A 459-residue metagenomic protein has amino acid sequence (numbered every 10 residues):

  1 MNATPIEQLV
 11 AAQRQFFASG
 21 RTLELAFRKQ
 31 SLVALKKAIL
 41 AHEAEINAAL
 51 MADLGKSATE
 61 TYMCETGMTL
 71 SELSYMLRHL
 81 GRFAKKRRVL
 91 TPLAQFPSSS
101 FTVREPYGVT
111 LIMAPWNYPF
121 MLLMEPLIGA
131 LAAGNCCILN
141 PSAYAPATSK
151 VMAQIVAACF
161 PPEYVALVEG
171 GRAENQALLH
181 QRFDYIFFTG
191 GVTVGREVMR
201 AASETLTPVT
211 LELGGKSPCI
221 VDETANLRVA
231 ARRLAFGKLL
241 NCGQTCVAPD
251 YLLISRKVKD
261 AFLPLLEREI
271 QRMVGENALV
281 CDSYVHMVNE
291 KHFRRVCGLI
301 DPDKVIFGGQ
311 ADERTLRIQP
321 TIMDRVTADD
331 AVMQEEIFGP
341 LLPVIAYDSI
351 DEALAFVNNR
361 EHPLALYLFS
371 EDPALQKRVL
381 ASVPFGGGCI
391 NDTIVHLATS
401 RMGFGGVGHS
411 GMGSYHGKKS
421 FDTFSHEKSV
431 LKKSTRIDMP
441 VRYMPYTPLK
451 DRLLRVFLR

Functional and structural regions predicted by a protein language model:
M1-F101: N-terminal Rossmann-like NAD(P)+-binding subdomain of aldehyde/semialdehyde dehydrogenases
I6, L25, E43, L227 (+3 more regions): Residues at or immediately preceding the N-termini of alpha-helices
F17, R21, K36-I39, E43 (+14 more regions): Structural signal for hydrophobic packing residues in well-ordered secondary-structure cores of soluble enzyme domains
L23-E24, I220, I318-R459: Conserved C-terminal structural/oligomerization subdomain of aldehyde/semialdehyde dehydrogenase
R28, L73, G134, V165 (+7 more regions): Residue-level signal for inorganic ion chemistry
A84, E169, G190, F307-G309: Short loop/edge segments at beta-strand edges and connector loops that shape dinucleotide/nucleotide cofactor-binding
L93-V229: Rossmann-like NAD(P) dinucleotide-binding subdomain of oxidoreductase/dehydrogenase enzymes
F160, T193-T327, I390, R452 (+1 more regions): ALDH superfamily catalytic-core signature
